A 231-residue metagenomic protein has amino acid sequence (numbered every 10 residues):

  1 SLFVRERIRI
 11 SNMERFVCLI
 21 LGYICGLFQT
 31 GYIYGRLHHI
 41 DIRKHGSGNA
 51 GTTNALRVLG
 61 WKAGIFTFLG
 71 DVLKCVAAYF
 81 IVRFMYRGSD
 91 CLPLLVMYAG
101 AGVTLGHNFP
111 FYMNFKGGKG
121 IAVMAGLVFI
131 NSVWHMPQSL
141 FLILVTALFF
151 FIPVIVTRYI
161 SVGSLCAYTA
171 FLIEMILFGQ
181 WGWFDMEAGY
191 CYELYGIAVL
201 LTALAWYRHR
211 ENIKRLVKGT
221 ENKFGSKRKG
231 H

Functional and structural regions predicted by a protein language model:
S11-V17, Y79-Y98, I130-F141, L177-G196: Helix-coil boundary and interhelical linker segments in multi-pass alpha-helical membrane proteins
E14-L37: N-terminal signal-anchor transmembrane alpha helix
F16-I20, I65, P93-A101, M124 (+3 more regions): Hydrophobic alpha-helical transmembrane segments
G31, R36, T104-F115, F149-R158 (+1 more regions): C-terminal ends of transmembrane helices
Y32-A63, G117, K214-H231: Cytosolic, membrane-interface loops and tails of multi-pass inner-membrane proteins
D41-T52, Y112-A125, F129, S139-L140 (+1 more regions): Short, non-helical or kinked segments that cap or interrupt transmembrane helices
L56-L59, V82-M85, G102, I121-T157 (+1 more regions): Interfacial segments of multi-pass membrane proteins
R57-R83, K116: Multi-pass membrane catalytic core of lipid/isoprenoid biosynthesis enzymes
